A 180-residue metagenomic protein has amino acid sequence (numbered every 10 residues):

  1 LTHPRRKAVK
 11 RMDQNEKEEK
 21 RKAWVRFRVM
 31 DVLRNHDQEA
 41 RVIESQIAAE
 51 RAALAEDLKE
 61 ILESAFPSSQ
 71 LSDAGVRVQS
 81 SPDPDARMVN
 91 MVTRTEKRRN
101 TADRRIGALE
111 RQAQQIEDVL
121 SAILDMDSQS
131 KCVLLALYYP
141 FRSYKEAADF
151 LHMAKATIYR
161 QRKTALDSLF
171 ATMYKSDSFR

Functional and structural regions predicted by a protein language model:
T2-I123, K175-R180: N-terminal interaction/assembly modules
E96, S128, T157-Y159: Short alpha-helical segments used as structural interaction elements across diverse proteins
V119, P140, S168, T172: Mid-sequence acidic-hydrophobic segments that form the walls of catalytic/ligand-binding cavities or oligomerization
L124-D125, H152: Short, conserved sequence motifs enriched in acidic/basic residues, glycine, and aromatics that mark functional "hot
D125-R142: Short amphipathic alpha helix immediately N-terminal
P140-T157: Helix-turn-helix DNA-binding module
H152-Y174: DNA-recognition helix of helix-turn-helix
